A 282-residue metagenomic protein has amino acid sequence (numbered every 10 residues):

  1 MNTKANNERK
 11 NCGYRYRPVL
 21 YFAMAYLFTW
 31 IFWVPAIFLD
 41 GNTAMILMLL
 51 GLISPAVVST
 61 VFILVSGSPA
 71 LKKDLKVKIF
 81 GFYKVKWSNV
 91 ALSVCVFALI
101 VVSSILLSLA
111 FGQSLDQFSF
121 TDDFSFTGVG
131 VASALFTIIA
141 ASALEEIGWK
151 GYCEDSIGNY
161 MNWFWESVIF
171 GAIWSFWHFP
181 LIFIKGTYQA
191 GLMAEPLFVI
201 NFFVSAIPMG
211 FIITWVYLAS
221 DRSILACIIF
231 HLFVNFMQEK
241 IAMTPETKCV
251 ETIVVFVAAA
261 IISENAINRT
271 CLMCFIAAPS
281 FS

Functional and structural regions predicted by a protein language model:
N2-S142, F170, F183, N201 (+1 more regions): Specific transmembrane helices
P18-F22, N89-V90, Y152, E166-S167 (+1 more regions): Alpha-helical transmembrane segments and their helix-entry boundary regions
G130-A134, I184-A194, V216-L218: Short juxtamembrane and helix-loop transition motifs at transmembrane-helix boundaries in membrane proteins
L144-G171, F176, L218-S223: Membrane-interface helix/loop boundary segments of multi-pass membrane proteins
F164-A194: Membrane-helix boundary elements
G191-V255: Functionally important transmembrane alpha-helices
I267-S282: N-terminal low-complexity segments that are often proline-rich with Ser/Thr-Pro
